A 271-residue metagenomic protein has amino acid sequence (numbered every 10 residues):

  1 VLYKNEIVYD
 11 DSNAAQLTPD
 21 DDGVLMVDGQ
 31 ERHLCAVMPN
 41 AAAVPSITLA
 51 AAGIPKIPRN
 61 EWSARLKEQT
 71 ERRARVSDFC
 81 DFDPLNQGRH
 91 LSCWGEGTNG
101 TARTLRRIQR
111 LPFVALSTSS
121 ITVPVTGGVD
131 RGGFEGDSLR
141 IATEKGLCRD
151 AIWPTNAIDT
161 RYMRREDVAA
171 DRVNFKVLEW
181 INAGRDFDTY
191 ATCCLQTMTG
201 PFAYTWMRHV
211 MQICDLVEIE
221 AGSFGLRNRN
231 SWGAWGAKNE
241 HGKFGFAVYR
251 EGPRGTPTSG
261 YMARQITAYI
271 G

Functional and structural regions predicted by a protein language model:
V1-L91, G95-F113, D130-W153: Structured alpha-helical subdomains that flank or immediately precede key functional sites
L2-D11, R89, G95, N99-R103 (+1 more regions): Predominantly the structural core of cysteine protease catalytic domains
V114-G127: Acidic helix-start/capping segments at beta-turn-to-alpha-helix junctions
